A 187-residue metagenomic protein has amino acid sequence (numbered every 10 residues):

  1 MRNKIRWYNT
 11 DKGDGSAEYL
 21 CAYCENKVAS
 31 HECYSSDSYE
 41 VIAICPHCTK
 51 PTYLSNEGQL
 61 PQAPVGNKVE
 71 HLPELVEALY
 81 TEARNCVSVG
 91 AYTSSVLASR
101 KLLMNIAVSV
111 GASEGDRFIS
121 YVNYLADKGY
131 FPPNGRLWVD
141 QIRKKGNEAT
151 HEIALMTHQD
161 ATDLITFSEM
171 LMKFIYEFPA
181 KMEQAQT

Functional and structural regions predicted by a protein language model:
M1-V65: N-terminal cysteine/histidine-rich coordination modules
D14, E18, S38, I42 (+4 more regions): Amphipathic, non-membrane alpha-helical segments in soluble helical-bundle scaffolds
E18, I42, E77-Y80, R100 (+5 more regions): Generic structural concept
S38-Y39, L137-T187: Charge-enriched, short contiguous segments at helix-coil
A43-I119: Long, charge-rich boundary regions
T52, N56, I106, V110 (+2 more regions): Conserved NTP-handling cores and scaffolds of large molecular machines
P61, V108-K145: Short, charged amphipathic alpha-helical segments flanked by flexible coils
S88-V89, K128, E152: Charged, alpha-helical scaffolding/interaction elements associated with membrane systems
